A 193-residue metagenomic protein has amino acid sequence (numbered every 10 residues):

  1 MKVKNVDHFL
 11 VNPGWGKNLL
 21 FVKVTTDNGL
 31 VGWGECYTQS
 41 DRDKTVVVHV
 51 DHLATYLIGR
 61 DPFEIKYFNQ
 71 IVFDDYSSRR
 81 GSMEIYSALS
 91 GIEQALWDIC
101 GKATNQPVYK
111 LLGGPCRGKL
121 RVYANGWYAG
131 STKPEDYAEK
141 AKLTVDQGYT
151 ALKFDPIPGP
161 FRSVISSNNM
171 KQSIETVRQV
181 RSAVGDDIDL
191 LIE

Functional and structural regions predicted by a protein language model:
M1-W33, Y37-T38: Structured beta-strand/loop patches that form or line metal/cofactor-binding pockets in enzymes
V6, D27-N28, W33, E64-Y67 (+4 more regions): Ligand-binding pocket scaffold of soluble enzyme catalytic domains
D27-A103: Metal- or metallocofactor-binding catalytic centers and their adjacent structured scaffolds across diverse enzyme
H49, E64, F68, A88 (+6 more regions): General structural feature for long, well-ordered alpha-helical segments within catalytic domains of soluble enzymes
G59, Q106, G114, D186-D187: Short, well-ordered coil loops that connect the C-terminus of an alpha-helix to the N-terminus of a beta-strand
E93-G130: Glycine-rich, aromatic-flanked loop segments that form ligand/cofactor-binding clefts across common enzyme folds
K119, Y123-I192: Metal-dependent enolase-superfamily TIM-barrel catalytic cores that perform enediolate-based chemistry
